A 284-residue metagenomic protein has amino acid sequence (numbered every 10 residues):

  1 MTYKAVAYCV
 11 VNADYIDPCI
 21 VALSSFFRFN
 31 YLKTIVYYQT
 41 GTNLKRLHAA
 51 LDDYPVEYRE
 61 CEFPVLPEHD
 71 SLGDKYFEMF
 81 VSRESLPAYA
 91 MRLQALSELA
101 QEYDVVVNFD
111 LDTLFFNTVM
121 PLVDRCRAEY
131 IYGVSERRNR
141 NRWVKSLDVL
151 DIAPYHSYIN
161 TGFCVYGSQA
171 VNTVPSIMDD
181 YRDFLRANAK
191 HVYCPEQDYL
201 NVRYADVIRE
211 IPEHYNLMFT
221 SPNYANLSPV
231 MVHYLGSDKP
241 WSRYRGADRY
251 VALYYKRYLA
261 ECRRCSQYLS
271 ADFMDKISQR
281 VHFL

Functional and structural regions predicted by a protein language model:
M1-A5, C9, P18-V21, S168-L284: A glycosyltransferase accessory/donor-loop signature
I20, P67-G73, R140-S146, W241-Y244: Short, charged, surface-exposed secondary-structure boundary motifs
S25-K33: Short, acidic, metal-binding catalytic loop of nucleotide-sugar glycosyltransferases
I35-G41: Short internal beta-strands
K45-L99: Active-site-proximal specificity loops/subdomain of glycosyltransferases
E84-L86, I152-H156, A189-H191: Short Gly/Pro-enriched turn/cap motifs at secondary-structure boundaries
A88-R142: GT-A fold catalytic core of metal-dependent nucleotide-sugar glycosyltransferases, centered on the diacidic
V119-F184: Conserved catalytic core of nucleotide-sugar-dependent glycosyltransferases
